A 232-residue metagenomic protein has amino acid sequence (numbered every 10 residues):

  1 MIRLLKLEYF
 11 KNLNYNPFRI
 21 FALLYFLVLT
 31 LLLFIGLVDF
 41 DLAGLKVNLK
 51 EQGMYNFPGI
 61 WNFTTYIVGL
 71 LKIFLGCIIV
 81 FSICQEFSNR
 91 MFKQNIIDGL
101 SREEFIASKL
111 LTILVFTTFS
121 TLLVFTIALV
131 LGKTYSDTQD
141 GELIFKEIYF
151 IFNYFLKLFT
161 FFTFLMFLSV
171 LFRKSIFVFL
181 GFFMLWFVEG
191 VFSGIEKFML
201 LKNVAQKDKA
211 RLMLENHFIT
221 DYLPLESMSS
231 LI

Functional and structural regions predicted by a protein language model:
M1-Y25: Aromatic- and glycine-rich beta-strand/loop motifs that create alpha-glucan
R3-K11, K93, I97, E104: Short amphipathic alpha-helical coupling elements at transmembrane boundaries
N14, D98, V170-L171: Membrane-helix boundary and inter-helical linker elements of multi-pass secondary transporters
P17, S88, S101, R173-K174: A helix-boundary/kink motif common to multi-pass secondary transporters, especially Major Facilitator Superfamily
Y25-S82, A107-V178, G190, K197-L201 (+3 more regions): Secretory targeting signals
I79-D98, R102-E103, L110: Transmembrane helix boundary and interhelical loop/hinge segments in multi-pass membrane proteins
L185-E189: Faces of alpha-helical transmembrane segments in polytopic inner-membrane proteins
